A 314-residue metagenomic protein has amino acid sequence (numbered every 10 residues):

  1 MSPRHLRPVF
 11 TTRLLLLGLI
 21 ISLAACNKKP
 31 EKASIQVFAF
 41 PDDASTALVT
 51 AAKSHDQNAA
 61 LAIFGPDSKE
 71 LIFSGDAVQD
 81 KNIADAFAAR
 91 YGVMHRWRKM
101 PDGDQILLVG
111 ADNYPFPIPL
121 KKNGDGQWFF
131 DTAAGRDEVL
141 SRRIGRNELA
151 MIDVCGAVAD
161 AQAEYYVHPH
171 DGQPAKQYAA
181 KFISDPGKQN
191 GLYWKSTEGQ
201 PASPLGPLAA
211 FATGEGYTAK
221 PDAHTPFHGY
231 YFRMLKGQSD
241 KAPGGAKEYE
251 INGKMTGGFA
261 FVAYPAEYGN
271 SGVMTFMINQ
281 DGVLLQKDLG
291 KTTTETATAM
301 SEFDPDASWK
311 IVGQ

Functional and structural regions predicted by a protein language model:
M1-F10: N-terminal secretory signal peptides that target proteins for export/translocation
S22-A25: C-terminal motif of bacterial Sec signal peptides marking the signal peptidase cleavage site
N27-F38: Bacterial Sec signal peptide processing site at the extreme N-terminus
N27-K28, D104-L149, D153-G156, V283-K287: Short beta-strand edge/turn micro-motifs at domain boundaries
A39-A52, A150-E164: Short, aromatic-enriched amphipathic alpha-helices that serve as compact interaction elements
D56-S68, A175-A179: Short, well-ordered alpha-helical segments enriched in acidic and aromatic residues
S68-F116, P221, T225-H228, R233 (+2 more regions): Surface-exposed, charged secondary-structure patches
Y165-N270: Flexible, glycine-rich surface segments
